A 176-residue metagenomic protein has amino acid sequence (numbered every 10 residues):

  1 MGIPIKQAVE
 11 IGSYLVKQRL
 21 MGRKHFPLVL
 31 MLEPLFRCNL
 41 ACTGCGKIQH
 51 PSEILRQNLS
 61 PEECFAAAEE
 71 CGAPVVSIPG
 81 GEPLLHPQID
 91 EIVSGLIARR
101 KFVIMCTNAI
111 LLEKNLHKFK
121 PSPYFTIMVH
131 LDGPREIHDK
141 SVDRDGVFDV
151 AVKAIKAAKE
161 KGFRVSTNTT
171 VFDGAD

Functional and structural regions predicted by a protein language model:
G2-K118, S122: Conserved alpha-helical substructure of the radical SAM core
L59-S60, G146-V150, A175: Soluble or luminal CAZymes and related metallo-dependent hydrolases
P83-L85, A109-E113, I127-R144, D173-G174: Conserved radical SAM core fold
I104-C106, M128, S166: Structural detector of well-ordered beta-strand residues that form the stable sheet scaffold of enzyme domains
P121-Y124, D145-V147: Short, hinge-like loop/turn segments at secondary-structure boundaries
V142-E160: Glycine-rich S-adenosyl-L-methionine
A154-D176: Conserved strand-turn element in the central/C-terminal portion of the radical SAM core barrel that lines
